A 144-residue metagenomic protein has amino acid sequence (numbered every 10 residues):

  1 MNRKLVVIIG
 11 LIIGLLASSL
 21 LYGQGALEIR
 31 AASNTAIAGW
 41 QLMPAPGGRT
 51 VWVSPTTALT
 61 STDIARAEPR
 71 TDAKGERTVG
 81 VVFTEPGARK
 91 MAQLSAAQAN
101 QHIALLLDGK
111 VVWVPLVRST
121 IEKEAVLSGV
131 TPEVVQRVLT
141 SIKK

Functional and structural regions predicted by a protein language model:
N2-K4, S19-K144: Structural signature of multi-pass, alpha-helical inner-membrane proteins
I9-S18: Bacterial N-terminal signal peptides
